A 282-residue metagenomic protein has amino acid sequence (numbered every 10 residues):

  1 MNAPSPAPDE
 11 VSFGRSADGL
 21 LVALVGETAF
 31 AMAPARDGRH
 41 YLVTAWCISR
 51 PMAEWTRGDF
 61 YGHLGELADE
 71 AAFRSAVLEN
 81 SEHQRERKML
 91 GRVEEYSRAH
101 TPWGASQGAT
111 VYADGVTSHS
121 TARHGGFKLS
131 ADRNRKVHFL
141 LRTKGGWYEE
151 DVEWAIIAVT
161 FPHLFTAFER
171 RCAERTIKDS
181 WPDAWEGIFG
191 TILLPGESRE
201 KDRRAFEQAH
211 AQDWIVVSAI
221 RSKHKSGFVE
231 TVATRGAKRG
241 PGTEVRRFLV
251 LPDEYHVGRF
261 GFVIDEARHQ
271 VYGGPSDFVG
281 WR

Functional and structural regions predicted by a protein language model:
M1-L21: Short Lys/Arg-enriched alpha/beta "domain-start" segment
A3-P6, V25-A29, A35-S49, G58: Extended, charge-biased low-complexity segments that typically form long amphipathic alpha-helices/coiled-coils
I48-R50, S118-R142, K238-F248: A short, structured beta-strand/loop element
E54-D69, L141-E149: A short, exposed loop/beta-hairpin motif centered on an aromatic-Gly-Thr core
Y61-A71, D151-G196, L249-R282: Short, compact, well-ordered microdomains
L67-G108, F189-I215: Surface-exposed beta-loop interaction hotspot
A109-T110, T117-T121, R135-K144, R171-S198: A solvent-exposed interaction/effector surface
F206-R282: Eukaryotic intrinsically disordered, low-complexity regions
